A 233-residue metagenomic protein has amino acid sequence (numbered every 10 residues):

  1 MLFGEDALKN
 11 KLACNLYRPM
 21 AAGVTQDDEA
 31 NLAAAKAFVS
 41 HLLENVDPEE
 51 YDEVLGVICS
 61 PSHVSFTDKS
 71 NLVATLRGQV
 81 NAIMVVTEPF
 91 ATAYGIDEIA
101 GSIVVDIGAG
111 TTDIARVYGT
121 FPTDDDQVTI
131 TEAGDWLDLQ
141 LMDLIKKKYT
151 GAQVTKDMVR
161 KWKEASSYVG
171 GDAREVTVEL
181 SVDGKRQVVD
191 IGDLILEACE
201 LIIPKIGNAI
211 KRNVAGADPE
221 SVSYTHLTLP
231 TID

Functional and structural regions predicted by a protein language model:
M1, E5-I107, V117-Y224: Nucleotide/phosphate-binding catalytic cleft detector across ATP-hydrolyzing and phosphate-transferring enzymes
T112-R116: Short beta-strand scaffold segments in enzyme catalytic cores
T225-T231: Conserved small/polar residues in nucleotide/adenosyl-binding loops
